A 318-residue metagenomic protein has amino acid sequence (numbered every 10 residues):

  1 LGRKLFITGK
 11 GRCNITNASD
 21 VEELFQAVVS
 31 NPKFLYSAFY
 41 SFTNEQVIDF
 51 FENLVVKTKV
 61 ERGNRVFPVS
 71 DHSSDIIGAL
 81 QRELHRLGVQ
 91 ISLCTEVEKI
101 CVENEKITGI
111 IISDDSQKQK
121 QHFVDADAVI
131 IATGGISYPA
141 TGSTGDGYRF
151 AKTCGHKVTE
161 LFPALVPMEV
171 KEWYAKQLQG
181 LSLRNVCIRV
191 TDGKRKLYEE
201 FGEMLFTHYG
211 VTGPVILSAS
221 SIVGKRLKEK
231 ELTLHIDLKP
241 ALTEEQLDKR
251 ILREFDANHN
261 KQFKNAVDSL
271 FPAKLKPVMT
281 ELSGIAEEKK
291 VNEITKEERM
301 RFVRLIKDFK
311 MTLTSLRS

Functional and structural regions predicted by a protein language model:
L1, F6-I7, V21-E22, K157-E160 (+1 more regions): An anion/pyrophosphate-binding glycine-rich loop and adjacent beta-alpha core in soluble alpha-beta enzymes
R3-Q90: Conserved N-terminal/central alpha/beta ligand/cofactor-binding core
L84-E98, L161: A conserved beta-strand/loop element that lines the FAD pocket in flavoprotein oxidoreductases
S92-C94, K99, P277-S318: A glycine-rich dinucleotide-binding beta-alpha-beta segment and adjacent secondary-structure elements that constitute
N104-I110: Short, hydrophobic/aromatic-rich segments at coil-to-beta transitions
S116-A128, E199-G202: Core beta-strand elements of the Rossmann-like FAD/NAD(P) dinucleotide-binding domain in flavoenzyme oxidoreductases
A128-Y174: Glycine-rich loop(s) and the adjacent beta-strand/alpha-helix scaffold that form part
